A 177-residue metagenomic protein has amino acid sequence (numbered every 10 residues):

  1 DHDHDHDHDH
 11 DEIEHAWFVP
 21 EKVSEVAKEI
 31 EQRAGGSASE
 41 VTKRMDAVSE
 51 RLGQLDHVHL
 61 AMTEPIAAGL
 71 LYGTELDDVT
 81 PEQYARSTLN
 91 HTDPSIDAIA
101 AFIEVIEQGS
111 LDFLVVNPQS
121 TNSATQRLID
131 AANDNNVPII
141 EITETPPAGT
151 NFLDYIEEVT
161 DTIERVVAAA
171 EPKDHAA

Functional and structural regions predicted by a protein language model:
D1-A177: Extracytoplasmic metal-acquisition and chelation regions
